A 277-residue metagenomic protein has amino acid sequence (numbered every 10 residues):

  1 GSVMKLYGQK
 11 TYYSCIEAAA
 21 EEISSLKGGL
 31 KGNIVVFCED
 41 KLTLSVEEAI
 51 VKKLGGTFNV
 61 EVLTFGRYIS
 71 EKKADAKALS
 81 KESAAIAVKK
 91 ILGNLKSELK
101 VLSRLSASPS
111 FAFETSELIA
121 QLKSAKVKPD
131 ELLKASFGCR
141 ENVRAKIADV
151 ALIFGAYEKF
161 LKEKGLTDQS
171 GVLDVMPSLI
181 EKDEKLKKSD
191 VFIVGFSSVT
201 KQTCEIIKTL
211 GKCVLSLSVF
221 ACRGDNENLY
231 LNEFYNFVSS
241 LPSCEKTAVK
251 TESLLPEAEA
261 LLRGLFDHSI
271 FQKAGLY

Functional and structural regions predicted by a protein language model:
G1-Y277: Nucleic acid-machinery interaction/catalytic patches
